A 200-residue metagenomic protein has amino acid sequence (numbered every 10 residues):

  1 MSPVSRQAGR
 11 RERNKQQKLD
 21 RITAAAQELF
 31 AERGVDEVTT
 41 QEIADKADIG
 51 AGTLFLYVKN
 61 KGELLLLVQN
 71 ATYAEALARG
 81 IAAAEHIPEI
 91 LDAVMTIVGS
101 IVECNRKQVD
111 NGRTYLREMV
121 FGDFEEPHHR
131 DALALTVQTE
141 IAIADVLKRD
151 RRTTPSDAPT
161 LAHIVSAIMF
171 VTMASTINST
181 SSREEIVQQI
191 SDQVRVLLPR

Functional and structural regions predicted by a protein language model:
M1-R33, E37-K46, E63-L66: Basic, helix-initiating cap at the start of DNA-binding domains
E32-V35, L56, N178: Helix-turn-helix/winged-helix DNA-binding modules
A47-V58: Short hydrophobic/aromatic patch on the recognition helix
V58, L65-T72: Alpha-helical DNA-contacting segments of helix-turn-helix folds
L67, I81-D110, L161-V165: Hydrophobic alpha-helical connector segments
L77, K107, F124-R152, P159-H163 (+1 more regions): Amphipathic alpha-helical packing segments from all-alpha helical-bundle domains
N105-E126, A174-S175: Amphipathic alpha-helical segments used for helix-helix packing
S156-I177, E185-L197: Hydrophobic alpha-helical segments that form the core of small-molecule binding pockets and/or dimer interfaces
